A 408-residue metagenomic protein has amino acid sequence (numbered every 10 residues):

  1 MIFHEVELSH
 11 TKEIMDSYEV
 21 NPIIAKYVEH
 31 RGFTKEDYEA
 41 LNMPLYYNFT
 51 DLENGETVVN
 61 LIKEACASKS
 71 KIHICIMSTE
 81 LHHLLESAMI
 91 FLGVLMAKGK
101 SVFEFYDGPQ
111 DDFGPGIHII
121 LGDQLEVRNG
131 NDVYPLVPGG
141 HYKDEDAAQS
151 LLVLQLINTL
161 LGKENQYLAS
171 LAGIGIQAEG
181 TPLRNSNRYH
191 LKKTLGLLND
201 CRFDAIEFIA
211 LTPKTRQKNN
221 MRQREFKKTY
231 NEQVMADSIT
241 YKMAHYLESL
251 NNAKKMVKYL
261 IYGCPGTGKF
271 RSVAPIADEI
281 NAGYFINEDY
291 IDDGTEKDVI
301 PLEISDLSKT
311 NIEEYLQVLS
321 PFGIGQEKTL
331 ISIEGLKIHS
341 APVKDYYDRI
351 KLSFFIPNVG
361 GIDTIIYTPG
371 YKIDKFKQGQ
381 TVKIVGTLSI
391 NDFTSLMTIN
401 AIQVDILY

Functional and structural regions predicted by a protein language model:
M1-K258, Y262-S272, I276-N311, I366 (+2 more regions): Replace "Mg2+/Mn2+-dependent" with "divalent metal-dependent
E64, S68-K71, N185, Y189 (+3 more regions): Mid-to-C-terminal polyanion-binding domains and interfaces
